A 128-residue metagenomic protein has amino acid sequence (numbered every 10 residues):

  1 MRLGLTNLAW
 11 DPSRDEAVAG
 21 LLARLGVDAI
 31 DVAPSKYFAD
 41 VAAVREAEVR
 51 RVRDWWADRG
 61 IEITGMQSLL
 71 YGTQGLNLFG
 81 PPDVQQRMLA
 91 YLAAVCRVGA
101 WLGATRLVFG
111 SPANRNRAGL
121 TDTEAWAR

Functional and structural regions predicted by a protein language model:
M1-S13: Boundary/entry segment of secreted carbohydrate-active catalytic domains
A9-D11, P34-K36, L69-G72, A113-R115: Active-site-proximal loop/turn and secondary-structure-junction residues that shape catalytic pockets, frequently
P12, E16-A17, D58, G75-R128: Active-site acidic/histidine proton-transfer and metal-coordination neighborhood in alpha/beta enzyme cores
A19-G26, V44-Q67, A93-G103: Acidic (Asp/Glu)-rich catalytic clusters
L22-L25, A29-Y37: Basic, amphipathic N-terminal segments that precede the first structured/catalytic domain
A33-W56, S111-A118: Glycine-rich, proline-tolerant flexible connector loops at the mouths of alpha/beta enzymes
